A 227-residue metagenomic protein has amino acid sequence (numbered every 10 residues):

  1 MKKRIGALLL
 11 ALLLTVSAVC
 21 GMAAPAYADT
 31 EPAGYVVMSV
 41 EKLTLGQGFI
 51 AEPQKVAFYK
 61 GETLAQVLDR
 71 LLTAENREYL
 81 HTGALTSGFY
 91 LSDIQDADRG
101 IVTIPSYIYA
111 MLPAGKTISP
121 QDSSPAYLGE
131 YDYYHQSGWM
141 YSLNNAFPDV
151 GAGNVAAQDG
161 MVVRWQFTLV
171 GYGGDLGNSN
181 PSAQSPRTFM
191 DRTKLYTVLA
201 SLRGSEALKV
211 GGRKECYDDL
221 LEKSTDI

Functional and structural regions predicted by a protein language model:
M1-L9: Bacterial N-terminal signal peptides that target proteins for export
L10-A18: Hydrophobic core
M22-I227: Ubiquitin-like/PB1-type beta-grasp interaction modules and other compact soluble beta-rich domains
